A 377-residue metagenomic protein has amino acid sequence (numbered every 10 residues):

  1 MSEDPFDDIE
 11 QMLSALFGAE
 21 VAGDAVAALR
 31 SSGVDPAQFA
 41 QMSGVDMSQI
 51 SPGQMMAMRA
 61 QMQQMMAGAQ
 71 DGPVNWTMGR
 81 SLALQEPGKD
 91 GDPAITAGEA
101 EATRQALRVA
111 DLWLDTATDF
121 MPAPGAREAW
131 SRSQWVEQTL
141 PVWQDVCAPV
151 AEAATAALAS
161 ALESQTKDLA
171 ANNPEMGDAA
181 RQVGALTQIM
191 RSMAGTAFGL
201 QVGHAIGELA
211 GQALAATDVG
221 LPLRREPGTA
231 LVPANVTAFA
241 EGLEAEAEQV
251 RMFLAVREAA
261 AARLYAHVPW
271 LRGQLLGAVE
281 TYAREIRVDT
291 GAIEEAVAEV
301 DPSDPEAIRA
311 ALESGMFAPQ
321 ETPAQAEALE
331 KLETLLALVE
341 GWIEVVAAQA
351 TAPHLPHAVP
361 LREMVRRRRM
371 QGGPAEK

Functional and structural regions predicted by a protein language model:
M1-A154: N-terminal low-structure segments adjacent to metalloprotease catalytic domains across cellular compartments
Q64-G79, L214-P233, D304-A311: Acidic, low-complexity proline/glycine-rich segments
P93-T96, L114, W130-S133, A185-S192 (+5 more regions): Metalloprotease/metallohydrolase-associated module, dominated by Zn2+-dependent proteases
A106-A234: Auxiliary, metal-adjacent structural segments of Zn-dependent hydrolase domains
G228-P233, F239-G242, A260, L276: Long, hydrophobic, well-ordered secondary-structure blocks that form the structural core and pocket-lining surfaces
V236-V256: Short pre-active-site segment immediately N-terminal to the catalytic Zn-binding motif
V250-A260, L338, W342: Solvent-exposed aromatic/hydrophobic patches embedded in short alpha-helical segments
E258-L275: Catalytic Zn2+-binding segment of zinc metalloproteases
